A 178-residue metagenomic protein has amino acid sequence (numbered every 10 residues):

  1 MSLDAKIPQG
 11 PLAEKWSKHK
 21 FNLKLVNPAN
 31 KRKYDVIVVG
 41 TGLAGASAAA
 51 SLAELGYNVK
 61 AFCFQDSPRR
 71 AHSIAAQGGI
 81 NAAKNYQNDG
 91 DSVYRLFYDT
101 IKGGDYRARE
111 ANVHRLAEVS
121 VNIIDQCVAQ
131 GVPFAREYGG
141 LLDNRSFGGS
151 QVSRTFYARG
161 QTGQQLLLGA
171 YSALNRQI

Functional and structural regions predicted by a protein language model:
M1-K18, L23, F64-I178: Conserved N-terminal/central alpha/beta ligand/cofactor-binding core
L25-V26, A48: Generic recognition of flexible, low-complexity loop/linker segments
P28-A29, H72: Replace "in large, NTP-powered and nucleic-acid-processing enzymes" with "in large, NTP-powered factors and other
K31-Y34: Core beta-strand elements of the Rossmann-like FAD/NAD(P) dinucleotide-binding domain in flavoenzyme oxidoreductases
V36-A61: N-terminal Rossmann-like FAD-binding beta1-loop-alpha1 element of flavoenzymes
